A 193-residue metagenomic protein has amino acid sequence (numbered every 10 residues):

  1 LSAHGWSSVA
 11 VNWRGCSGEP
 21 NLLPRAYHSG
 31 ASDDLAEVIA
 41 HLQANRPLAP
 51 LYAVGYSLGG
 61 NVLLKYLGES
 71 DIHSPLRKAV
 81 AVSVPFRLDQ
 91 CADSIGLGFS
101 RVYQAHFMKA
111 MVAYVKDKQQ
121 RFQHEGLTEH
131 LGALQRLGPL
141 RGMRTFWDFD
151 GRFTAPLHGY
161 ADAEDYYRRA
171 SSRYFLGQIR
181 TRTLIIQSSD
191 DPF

Functional and structural regions predicted by a protein language model:
S2-L22: Conserved alpha/beta-hydrolase
W6, L48-P50, T181-R182: Short coil/turn segments at beta-strand junctions that form active-site/ligand-binding loops
V11, V54, V82, I186-S188: Generic beta-strand/beta-sheet core signal
R25-R46: Alpha/beta-hydrolase active-site loop
R46-L157: Alpha/beta-hydrolase-fold enzymes
H73-S74, L176-R180: Short, conserved loop/helix-junction motifs that constitute active-site signature segments in enzyme catalytic cores
R152-F175: Active-site nucleophile elbow and catalytic-triad environment of alpha/beta-hydrolase enzymes
I179, I185-Q187, D191: Short beta-strand/loop motif that positions the catalytic acidic residue of the alpha/beta-hydrolase fold
